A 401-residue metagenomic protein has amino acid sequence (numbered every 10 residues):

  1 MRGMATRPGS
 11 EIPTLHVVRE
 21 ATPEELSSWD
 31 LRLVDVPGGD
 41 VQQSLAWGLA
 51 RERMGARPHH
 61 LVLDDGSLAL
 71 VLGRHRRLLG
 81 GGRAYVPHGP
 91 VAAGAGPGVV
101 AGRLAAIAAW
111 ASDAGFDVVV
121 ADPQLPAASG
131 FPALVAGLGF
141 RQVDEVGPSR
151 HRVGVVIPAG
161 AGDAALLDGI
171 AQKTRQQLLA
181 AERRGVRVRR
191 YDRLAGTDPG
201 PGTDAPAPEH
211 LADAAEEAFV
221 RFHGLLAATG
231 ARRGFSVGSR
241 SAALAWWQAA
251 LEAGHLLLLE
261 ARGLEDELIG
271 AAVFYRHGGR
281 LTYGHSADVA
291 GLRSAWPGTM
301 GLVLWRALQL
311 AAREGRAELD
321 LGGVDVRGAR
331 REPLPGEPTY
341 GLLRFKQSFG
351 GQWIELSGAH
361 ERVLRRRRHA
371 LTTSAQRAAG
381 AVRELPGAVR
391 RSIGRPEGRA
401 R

Functional and structural regions predicted by a protein language model:
R2-H16, A21-L26, V36, P58 (+2 more regions): Active-site/acyl-donor-binding loops of N-acyltransferases
E20-G80, P123-A128, G137-W296: A conserved beta-strand-loop-helix scaffold within acyl/acetyltransferase catalytic domains
G48, A108, P132, L178 (+3 more regions): Short glycine-/small-residue-rich flexible loop motifs, especially phosphate/cofactor-binding loops
A56-P58, D113-F116, L256, R313-R316: Short, high-confidence coil segments that cap the C-terminus of an alpha-helix and link into the following beta-strand
A84-V86, L319: Hydrophobic faces of well-ordered beta-strands that scaffold small-molecule active sites in alpha/beta enzyme cores
P90-L138: A gly/proline- and charged-residue-enriched helix-loop-helix capping module
G102-A106, W246-A249, H255-R365: Aromatic (often tryptophan-rich) hydrophobic motifs at membrane interfaces
S112, A136, E182, A312-R313 (+1 more regions): Anion (oxyanion) recognition and catalysis
